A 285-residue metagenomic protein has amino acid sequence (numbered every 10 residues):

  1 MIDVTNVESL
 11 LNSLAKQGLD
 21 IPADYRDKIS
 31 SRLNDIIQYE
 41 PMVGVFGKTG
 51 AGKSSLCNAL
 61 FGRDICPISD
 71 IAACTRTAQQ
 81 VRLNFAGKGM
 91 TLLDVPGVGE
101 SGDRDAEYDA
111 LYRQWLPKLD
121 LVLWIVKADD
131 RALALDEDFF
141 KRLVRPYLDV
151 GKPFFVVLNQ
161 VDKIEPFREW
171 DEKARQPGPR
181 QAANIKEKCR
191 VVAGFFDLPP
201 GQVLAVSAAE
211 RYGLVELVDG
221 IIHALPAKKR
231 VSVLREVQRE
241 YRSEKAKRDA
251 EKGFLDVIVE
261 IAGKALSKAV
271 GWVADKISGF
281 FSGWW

Functional and structural regions predicted by a protein language model:
M1-T91, W284: Conserved G1/Walker A P-loop phosphate-binding module
T75-A78, V95-L119, A128-R145: Switch II of P-loop NTPase G domains
K88, P117-V122, D149-F154, D197-Q202: Short glycine-/polar-rich loops that comprise or flank the Walker A/P-loop and associated switch/sensor motifs
L111-K118, L143-V150, Q181-F195: Substrate-engagement module of ASCE P-loop NTPases
I125-Q181, I185: Replace "adjacent to P-loop NTPase cores in ATP/GTP-dependent enzymes" with "adjacent to NTP-binding cores
D162-S232: Canonical P-loop GTPase G-domain recognition
K228-S243: Short, flexible loop/turn segments with low-complexity composition
S243-W285: Short, cationic, amphipathic peptide segments
